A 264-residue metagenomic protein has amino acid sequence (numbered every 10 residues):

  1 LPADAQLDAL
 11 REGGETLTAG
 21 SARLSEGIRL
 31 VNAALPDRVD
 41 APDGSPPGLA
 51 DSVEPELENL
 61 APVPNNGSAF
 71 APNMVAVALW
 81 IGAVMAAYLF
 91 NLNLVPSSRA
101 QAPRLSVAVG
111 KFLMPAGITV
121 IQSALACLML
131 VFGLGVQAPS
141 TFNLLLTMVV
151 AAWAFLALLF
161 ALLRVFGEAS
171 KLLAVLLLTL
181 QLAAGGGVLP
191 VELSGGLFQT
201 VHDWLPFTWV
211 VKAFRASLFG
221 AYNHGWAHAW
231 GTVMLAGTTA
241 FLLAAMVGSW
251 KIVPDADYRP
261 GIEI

Functional and structural regions predicted by a protein language model:
L1-I264: Cytosol-facing boundaries of transmembrane alpha helices in integral membrane proteins
